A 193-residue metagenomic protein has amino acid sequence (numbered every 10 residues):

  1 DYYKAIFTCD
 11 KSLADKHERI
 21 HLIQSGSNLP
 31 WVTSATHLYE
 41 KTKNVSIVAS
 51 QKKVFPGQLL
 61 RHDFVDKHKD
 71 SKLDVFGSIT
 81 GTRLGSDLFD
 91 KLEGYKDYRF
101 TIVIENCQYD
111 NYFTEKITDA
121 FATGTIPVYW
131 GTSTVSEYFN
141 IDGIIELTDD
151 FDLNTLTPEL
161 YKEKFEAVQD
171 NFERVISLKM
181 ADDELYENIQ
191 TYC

Functional and structural regions predicted by a protein language model:
D1-I104, Q108-C193: Pol beta-like nucleotidyltransferase catalytic core
